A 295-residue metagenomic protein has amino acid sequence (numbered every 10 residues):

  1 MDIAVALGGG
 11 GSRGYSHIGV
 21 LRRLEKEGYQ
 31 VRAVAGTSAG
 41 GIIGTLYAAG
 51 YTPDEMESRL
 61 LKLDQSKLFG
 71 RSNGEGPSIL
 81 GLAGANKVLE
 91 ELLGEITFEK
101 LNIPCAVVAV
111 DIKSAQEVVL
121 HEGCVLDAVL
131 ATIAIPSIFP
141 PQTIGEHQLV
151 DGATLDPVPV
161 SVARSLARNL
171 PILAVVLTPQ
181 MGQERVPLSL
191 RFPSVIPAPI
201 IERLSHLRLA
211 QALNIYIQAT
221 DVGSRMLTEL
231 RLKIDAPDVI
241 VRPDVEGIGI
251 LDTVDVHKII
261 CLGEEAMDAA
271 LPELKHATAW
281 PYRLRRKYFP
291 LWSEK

Functional and structural regions predicted by a protein language model:
M1-T37, T45-K295: Patatin-like phospholipase
